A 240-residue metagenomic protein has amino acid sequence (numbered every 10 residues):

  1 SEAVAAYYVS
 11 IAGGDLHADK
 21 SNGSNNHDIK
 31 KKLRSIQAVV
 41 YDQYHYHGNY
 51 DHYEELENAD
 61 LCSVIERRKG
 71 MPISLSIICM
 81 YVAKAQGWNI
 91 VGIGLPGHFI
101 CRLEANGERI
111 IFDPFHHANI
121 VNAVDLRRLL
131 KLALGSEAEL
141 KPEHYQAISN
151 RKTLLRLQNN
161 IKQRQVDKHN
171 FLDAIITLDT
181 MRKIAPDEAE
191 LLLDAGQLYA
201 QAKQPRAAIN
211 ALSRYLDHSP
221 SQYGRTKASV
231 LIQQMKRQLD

Functional and structural regions predicted by a protein language model:
S1-D240: A structural boundary/capping signal
